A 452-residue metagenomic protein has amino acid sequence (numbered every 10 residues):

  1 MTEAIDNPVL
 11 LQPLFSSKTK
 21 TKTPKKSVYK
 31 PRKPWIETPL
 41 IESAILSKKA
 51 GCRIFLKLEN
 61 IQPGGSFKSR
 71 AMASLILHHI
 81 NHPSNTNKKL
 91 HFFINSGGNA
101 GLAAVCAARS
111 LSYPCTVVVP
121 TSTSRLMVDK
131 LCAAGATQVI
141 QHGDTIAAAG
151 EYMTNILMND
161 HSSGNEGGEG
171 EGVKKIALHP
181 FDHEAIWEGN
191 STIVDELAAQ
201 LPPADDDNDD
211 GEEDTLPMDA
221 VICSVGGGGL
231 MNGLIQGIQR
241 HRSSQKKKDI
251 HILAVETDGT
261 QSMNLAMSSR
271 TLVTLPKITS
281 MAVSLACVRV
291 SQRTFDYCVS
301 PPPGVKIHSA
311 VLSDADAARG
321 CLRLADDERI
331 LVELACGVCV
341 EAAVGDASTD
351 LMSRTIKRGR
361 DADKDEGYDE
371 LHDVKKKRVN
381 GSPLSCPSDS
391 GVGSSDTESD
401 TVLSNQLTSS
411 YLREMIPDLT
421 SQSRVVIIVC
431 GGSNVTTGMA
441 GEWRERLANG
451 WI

Functional and structural regions predicted by a protein language model:
M1-I452: PLP-dependent amino-acid enzyme catalytic core
